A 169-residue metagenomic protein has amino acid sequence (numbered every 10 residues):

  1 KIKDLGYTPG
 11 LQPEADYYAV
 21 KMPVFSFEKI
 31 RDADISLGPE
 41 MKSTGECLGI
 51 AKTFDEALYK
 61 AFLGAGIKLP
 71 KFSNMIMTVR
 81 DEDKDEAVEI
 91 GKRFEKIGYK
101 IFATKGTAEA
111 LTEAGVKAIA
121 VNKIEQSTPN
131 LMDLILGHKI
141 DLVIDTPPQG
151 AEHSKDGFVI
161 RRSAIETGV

Functional and structural regions predicted by a protein language model:
K1-V169: ATP-dependent carboxylate/acyl-activation modules
